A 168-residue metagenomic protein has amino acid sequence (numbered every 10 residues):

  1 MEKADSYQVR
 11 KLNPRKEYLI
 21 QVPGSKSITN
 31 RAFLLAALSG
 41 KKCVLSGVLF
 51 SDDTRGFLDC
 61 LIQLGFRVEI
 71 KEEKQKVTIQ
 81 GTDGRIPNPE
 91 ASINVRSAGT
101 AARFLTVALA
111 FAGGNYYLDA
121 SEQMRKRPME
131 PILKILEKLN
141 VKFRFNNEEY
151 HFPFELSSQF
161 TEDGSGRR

Functional and structural regions predicted by a protein language model:
M1-R168: Structural preference for solvent-exposed beta-strand-turn elements and adjacent flexible terminal/loop segments within
